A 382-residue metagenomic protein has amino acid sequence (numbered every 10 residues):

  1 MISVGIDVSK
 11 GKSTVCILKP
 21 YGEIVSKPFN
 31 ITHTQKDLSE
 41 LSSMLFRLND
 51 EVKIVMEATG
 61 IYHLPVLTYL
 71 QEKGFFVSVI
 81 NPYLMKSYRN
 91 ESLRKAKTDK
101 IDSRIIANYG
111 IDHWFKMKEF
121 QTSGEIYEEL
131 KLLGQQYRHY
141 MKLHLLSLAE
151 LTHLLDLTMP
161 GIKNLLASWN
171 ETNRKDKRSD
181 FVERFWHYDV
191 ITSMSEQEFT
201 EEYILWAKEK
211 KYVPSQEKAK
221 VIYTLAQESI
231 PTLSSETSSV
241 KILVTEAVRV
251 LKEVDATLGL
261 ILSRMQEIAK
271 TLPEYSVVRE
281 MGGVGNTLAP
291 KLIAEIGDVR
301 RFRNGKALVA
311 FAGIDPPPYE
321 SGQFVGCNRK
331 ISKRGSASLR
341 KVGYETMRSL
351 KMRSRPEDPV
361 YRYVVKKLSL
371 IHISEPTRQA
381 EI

Functional and structural regions predicted by a protein language model:
M1-L370, S374, R378: A detector of single, family-specific signature residues that are central to catalytic or substrate-handling motifs
I382: Cytosolic catalytic cores of cyclic-nucleotide second-messenger enzymes
